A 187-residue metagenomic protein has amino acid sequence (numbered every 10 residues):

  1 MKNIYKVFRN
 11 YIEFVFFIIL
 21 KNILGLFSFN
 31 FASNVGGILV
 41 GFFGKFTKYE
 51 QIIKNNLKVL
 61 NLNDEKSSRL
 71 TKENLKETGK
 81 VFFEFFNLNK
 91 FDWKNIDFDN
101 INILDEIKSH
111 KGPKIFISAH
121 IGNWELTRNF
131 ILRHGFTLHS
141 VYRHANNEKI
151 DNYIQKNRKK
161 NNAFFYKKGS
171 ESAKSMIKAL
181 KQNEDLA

Functional and structural regions predicted by a protein language model:
K2-S118, N152-Q155, K160: Membrane-anchoring hydrophobic helices of lipid-metabolizing enzymes
K90-A187: Soluble catalytic domains of membrane acyltransferases
